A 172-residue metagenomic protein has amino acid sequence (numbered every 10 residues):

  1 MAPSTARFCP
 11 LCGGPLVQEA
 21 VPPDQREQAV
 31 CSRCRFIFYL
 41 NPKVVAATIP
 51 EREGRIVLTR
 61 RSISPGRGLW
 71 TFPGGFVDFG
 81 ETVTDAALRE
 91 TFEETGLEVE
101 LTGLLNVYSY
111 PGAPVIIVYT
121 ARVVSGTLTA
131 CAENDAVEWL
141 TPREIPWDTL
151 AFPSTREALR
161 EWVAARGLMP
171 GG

Functional and structural regions predicted by a protein language model:
M1-Q18: Short, charged low-complexity linear segments at domain edges
A6, G14, S32-V57, F76 (+1 more regions): Conserved N-terminal beta-strand and adjoining loop/helix that marks the start of the Nudix/MutT-like hydrolase domain
F8, E27-V30: The −1 position to Zn-ligating cysteines in a subset of zinc-ribbon hairpins
Q18-A20, L97-L105: A short coil-to-beta-strand element that immediately follows conserved catalytic motifs
A20-Q28: Short linker/helix segments within small regulatory modules
P50-E51, L58, A121, W139: Conserved hydrophobic "DFG−1" position in protein kinase catalytic cores
E51-E93, N106: Conserved Nudix-box catalytic region and its N-terminal flanking loop in Nudix hydrolases and closely related
V107-T129, E138, P142, A158 (+1 more regions): Active-site-adjacent beta-strand/loop module that shapes the phosphate/pyrophosphate-binding cleft
